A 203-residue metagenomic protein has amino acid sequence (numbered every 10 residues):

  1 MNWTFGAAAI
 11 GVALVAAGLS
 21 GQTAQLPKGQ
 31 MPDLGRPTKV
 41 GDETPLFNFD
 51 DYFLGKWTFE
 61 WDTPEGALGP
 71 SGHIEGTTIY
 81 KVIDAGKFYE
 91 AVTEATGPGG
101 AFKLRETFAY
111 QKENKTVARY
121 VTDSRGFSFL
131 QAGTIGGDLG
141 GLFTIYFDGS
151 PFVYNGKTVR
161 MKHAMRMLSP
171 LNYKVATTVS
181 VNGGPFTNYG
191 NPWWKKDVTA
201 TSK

Functional and structural regions predicted by a protein language model:
M1-T4: Positively charged n-region of N-terminal signal peptides that target proteins for export
A7-A17: Bacterial N-terminal signal peptides
Q22-K203: Hydrophobic small-molecule pocket/channel-lining residues, especially in calycin-type beta-barrels
